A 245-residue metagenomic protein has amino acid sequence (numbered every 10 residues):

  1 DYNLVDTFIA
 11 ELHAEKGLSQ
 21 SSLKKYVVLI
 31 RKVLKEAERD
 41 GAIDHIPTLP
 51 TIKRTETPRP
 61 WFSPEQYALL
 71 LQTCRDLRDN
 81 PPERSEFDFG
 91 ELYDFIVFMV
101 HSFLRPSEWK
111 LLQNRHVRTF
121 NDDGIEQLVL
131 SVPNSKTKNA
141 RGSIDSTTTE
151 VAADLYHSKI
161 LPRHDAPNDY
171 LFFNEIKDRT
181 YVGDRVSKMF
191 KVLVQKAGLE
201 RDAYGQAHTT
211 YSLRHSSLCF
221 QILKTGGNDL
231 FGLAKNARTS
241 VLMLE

Functional and structural regions predicted by a protein language model:
D1-E36, T51: Short, Lys/Arg-enriched alpha-helical recognition elements, typified by the DNA-recognition helix
K16, D76-E86, S102, L161-P167 (+2 more regions): Short, basic (Lys/Arg/His-rich) helix/loop patches that form interaction surfaces in the mid-to-C-terminal regions
Q20, K24-Y26, R39, I43-P106 (+1 more regions): Basic, Lys/Arg- and aromatic-enriched nucleic-acid-binding interface segment
E56, N134-H157, P167-V192, T209: C-terminal catalytic core of Y-nucleophile DNA break-rejoin enzymes
P60, P64, S102, L111-L155 (+1 more regions): Conserved tyrosine-mediated DNA breakage-rejoining catalytic core shared by Y-recombinases
W61, N134-K138, D178, A237-E245: Catalytic-site neighborhood detector that most strongly recognizes the C-terminal catalytic loop/helix of tyrosine
H116-D123, A207, G226-E245: Short, polar N-cap/turn motifs at the start of nucleic acid-interacting alpha helices
